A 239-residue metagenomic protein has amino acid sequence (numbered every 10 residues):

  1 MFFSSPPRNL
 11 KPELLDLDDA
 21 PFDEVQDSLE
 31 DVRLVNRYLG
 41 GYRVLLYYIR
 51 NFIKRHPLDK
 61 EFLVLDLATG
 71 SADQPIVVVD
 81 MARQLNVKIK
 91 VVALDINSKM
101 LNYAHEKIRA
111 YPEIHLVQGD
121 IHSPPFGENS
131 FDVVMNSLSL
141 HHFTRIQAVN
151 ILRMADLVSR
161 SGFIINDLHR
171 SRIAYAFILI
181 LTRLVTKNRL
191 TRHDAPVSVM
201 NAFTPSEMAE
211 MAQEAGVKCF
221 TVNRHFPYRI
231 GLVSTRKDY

Functional and structural regions predicted by a protein language model:
M1-D18: N-terminal auxiliary segments of SAM/dcSAM-dependent transferases
D18, F22-I53: Class I SAM-dependent methyltransferase Rossmann-like catalytic core, especially the SAM/SAH-binding loop
L65, S71-S123: Class I SAM-dependent methyltransferase SAM/SAH-binding core
M135: A conserved beta-strand element that flanks and buttresses the S-adenosyl-L-methionine
F143-M154: A short, conserved alpha-helix within the catalytic core of class I
S159-L168: Conserved beta-strand signature within the Rossmann-like core of class I S-adenosyl-L-methionine
L168-A215, T221: C-terminal alpha-helical "lid/dimerization" subdomain adjacent to the S-adenosyl-L-methionine
T221-Y239: Core SAM-dependent methyltransferase catalytic element
